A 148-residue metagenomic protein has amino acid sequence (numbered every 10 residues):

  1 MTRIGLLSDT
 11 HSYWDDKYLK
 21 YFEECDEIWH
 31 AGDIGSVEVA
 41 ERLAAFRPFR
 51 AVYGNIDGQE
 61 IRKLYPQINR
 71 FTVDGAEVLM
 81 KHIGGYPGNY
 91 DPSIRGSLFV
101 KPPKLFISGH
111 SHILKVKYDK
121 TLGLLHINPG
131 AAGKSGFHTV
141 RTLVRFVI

Functional and structural regions predicted by a protein language model:
M1-F49, D57-Q67, V73-G75, T139-R141: N-terminal active-site segment of His-dependent metallophosphoesterases
M1-T2, V73-D74, K101-P102, I127-I148: Binuclear metal-dependent phosphoesterase catalytic core
L6-S8, E27-D33, R50-N55, M80-H82 (+2 more regions): Active-site neighborhood of phospho(di)ester-bond hydrolases with catalytic His/Asp-centered motifs
S12-D16, G35-V39, I56-R62, G85-Y90 (+2 more regions): Active-site environment of divalent metal-dependent phosphoester hydrolases
D57-P102, K134-F137: Active-site-proximal segments of metal-dependent phosphoesterases and phosphodiesterases across multiple
I68-R70, K115-Y118, T142-V147: Short beta-strand scaffold segments in enzyme catalytic cores
T121-H126: Short acidic, glycine/proline-enriched helix-loop-strand junctions
